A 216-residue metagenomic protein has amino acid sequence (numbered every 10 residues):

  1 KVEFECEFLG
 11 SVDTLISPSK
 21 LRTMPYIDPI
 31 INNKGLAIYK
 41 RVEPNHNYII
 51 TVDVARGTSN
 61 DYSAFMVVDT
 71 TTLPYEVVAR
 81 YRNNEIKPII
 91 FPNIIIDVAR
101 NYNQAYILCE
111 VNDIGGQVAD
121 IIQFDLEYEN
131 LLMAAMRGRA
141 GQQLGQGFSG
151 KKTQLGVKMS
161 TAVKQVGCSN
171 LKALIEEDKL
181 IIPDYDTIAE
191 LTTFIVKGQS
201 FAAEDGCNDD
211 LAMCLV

Functional and structural regions predicted by a protein language model:
K1-R137, Q143-Q146, T161, Q165 (+2 more regions): RNase H-like, metal-dependent nuclease domains and their acidic two-metal-ion catalytic environment used
G145-T153: Surface-exposed intrinsically disordered loops and tails
S149, K158-M159: Phosphate-backbone recognition surface of nucleic-acid-processing proteins
Q154-G156, A173-L174: Structured lumen-facing ectodomains of secretory-pathway proteins
